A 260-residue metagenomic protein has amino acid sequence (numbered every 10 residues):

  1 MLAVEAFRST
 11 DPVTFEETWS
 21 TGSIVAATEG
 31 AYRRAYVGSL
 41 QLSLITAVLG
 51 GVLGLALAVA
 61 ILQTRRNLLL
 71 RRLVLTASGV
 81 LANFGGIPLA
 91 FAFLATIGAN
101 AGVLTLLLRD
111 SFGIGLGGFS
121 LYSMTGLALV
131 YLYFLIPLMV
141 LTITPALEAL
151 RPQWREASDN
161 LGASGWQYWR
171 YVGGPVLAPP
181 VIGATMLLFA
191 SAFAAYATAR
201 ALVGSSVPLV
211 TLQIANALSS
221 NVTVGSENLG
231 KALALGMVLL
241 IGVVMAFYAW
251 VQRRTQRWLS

Functional and structural regions predicted by a protein language model:
M1-P12, T28-E148, V176, P180-A197 (+2 more regions): Membrane-water interface segments at the C-terminal ends of transmembrane alpha-helices in multi-pass inner-membrane
R8-V13, A163-Q167: Short juxtamembrane and helix-loop transition motifs at transmembrane-helix boundaries in membrane proteins
V13-E17, A197-V224: Glycine-rich helix-loop "coupling/hinge" segments at transmembrane-helix boundaries in multipass transporters
W19-T28: A short amphipathic helical element positioned immediately N-terminal to and/or at the very start of a transmembrane
T64, L150-R151, E156-L177: Short helix-to-coil transition segments within interhelical loops that connect adjacent transmembrane helices
N67-L68, R151-P152, V222-G225: Paired intracellular helix-loop junctions of major facilitator superfamily
L187-S191, N216-L229: Transmembrane alpha-helical segments in multi-pass inner-membrane proteins
W250-S260: Short cytosolic juxtamembrane segments of multi-pass membrane proteins
